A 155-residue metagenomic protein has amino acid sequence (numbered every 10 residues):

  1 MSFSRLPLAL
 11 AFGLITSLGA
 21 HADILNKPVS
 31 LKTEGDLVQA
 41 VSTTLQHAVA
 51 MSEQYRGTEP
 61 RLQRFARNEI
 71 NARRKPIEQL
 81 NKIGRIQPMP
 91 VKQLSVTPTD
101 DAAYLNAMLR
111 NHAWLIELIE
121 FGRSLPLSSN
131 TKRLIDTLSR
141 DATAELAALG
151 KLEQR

Functional and structural regions predicted by a protein language model:
F3-S4, G19-R155: His/Met- and acidic-residue-enriched segments that coordinate or traffic transition-metal cofactors and support
A9-S17: Bacterial N-terminal signal peptides
